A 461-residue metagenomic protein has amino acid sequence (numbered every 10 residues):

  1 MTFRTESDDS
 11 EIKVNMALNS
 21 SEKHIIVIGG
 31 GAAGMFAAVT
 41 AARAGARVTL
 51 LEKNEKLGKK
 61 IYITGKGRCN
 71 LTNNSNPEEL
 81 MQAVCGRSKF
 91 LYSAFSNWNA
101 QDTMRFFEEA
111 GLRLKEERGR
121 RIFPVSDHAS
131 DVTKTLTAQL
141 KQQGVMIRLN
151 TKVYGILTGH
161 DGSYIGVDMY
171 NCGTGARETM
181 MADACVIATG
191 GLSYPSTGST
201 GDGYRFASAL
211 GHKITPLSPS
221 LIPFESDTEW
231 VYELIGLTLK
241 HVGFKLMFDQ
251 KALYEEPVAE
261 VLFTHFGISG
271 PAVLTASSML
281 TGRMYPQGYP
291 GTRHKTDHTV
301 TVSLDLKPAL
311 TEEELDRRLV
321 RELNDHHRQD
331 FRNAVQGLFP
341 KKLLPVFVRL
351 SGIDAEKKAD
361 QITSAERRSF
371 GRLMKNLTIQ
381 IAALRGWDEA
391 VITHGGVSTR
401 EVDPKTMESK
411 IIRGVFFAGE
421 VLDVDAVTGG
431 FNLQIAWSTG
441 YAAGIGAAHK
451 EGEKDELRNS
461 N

Functional and structural regions predicted by a protein language model:
S21-K23, T174-A184, E256-V258: Core beta-strand elements of the Rossmann-like FAD/NAD(P) dinucleotide-binding domain in flavoenzyme oxidoreductases
K23-L50, A443, A447-A448: N-terminal Rossmann-like FAD-binding beta1-loop-alpha1 element of flavoenzymes
I26-I28, L51, V153, T179-S193 (+2 more regions): Short hydrophobic core segments
A42-K66: Glycine-rich FAD pyrophosphate-binding loop
E55-L57, Y62-I63, P77-E78, K213-S218 (+1 more regions): An anion/pyrophosphate-binding glycine-rich loop and adjacent beta-alpha core in soluble alpha-beta enzymes
R68-E116: Glycine-rich active-site loop/strand segments that organize a redox cofactor
R148-T151, G155, P345-D425: A glycine-rich dinucleotide-binding beta-alpha-beta segment and adjacent secondary-structure elements that constitute
L157-T179, C185: Conserved beta-strand-loop-beta-strand element in the redox core of flavoprotein oxidoreductases
